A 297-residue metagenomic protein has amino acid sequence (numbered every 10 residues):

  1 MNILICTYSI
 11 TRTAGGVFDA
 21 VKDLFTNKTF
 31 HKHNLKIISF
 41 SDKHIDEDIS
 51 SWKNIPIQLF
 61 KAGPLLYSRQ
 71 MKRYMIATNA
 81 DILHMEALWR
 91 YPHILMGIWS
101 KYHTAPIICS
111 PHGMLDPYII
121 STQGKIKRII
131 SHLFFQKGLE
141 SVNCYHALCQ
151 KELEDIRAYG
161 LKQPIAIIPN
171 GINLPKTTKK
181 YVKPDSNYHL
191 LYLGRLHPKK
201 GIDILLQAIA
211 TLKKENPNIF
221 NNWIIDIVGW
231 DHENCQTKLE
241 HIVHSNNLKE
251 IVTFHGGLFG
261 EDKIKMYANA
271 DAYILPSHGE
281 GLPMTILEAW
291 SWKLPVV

Functional and structural regions predicted by a protein language model:
M1-I45, I49-K53: N-terminal subdomain of nucleotide-sugar transferases
L4-C6, H146, V182-K200, L206-T211 (+1 more regions): Conserved donor-binding/catalytic core segment of Leloir-type glycosyltransferases
I37-H44, L193, N222-K238, G256: Glycosyltransferase donor-sugar binding loop
Y102, R128-C144: Membrane-proximal helix-turn-helix segments that form the acceptor-binding/catalytic region of lipid-linked
K151, G171: Carbohydrate-associated surface elements
T237-L258: Nucleotide-activated donor-binding/catalytic signature segment of Leloir-type glycosyltransferases, i.e., the conserved
G257-L258, K265-A270: Short alpha-helical donor nucleotide-sugar binding micro-motif in glycosyltransferases
H278: Aromatic "clamp/platform" in nucleotide-sugar-dependent glycosyltransferases that forms part of the donor/acceptor
